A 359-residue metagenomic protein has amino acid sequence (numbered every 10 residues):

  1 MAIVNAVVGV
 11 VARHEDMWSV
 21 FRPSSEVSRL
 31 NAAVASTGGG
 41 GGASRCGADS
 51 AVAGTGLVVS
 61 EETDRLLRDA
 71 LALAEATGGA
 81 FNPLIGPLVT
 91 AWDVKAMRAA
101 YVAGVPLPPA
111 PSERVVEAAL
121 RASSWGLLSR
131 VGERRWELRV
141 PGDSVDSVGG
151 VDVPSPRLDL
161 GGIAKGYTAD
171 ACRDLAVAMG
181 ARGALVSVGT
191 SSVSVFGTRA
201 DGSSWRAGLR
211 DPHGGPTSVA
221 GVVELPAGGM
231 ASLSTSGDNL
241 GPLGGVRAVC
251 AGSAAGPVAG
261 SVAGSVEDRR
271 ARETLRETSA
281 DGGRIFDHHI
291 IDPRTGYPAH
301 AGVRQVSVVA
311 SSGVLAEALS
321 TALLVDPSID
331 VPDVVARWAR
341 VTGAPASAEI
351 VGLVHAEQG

Functional and structural regions predicted by a protein language model:
M1-G359: Mature catalytic core of soluble alpha/beta enzymes
